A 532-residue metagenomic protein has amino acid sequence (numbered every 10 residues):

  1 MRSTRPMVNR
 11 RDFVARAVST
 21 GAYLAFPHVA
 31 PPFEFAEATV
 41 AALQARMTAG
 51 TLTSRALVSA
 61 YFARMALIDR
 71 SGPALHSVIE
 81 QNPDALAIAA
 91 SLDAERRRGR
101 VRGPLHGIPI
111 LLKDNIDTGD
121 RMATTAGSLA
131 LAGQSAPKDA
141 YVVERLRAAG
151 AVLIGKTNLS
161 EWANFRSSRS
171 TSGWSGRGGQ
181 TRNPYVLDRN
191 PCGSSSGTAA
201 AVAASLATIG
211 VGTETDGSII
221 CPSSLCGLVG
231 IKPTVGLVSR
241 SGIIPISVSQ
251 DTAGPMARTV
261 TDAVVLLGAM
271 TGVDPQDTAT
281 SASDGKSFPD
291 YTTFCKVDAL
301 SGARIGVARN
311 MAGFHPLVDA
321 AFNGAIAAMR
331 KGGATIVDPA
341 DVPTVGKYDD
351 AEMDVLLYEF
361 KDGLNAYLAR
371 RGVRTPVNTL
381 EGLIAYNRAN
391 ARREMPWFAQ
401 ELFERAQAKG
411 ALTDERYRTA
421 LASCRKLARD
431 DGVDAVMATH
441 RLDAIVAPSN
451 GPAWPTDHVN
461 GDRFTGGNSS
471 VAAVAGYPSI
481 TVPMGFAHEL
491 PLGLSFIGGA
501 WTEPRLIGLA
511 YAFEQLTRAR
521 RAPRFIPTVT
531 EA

Functional and structural regions predicted by a protein language model:
R2-G21: N-terminal secretory signal peptides and thylakoid transit peptides that target proteins across membranes
Y23-F26, P31-D216, T234, R258 (+6 more regions): Gly/Ser-rich catalytic/binding loops embedded in alpha/beta enzyme cores
G107-A126, T293-A308, L357-R429, D434 (+1 more regions): Short helix-loop capping/hinge segments that flank enzyme active sites or metal/cofactor-binding pockets
T125-S128, R182-V186, S194, I244-T252 (+2 more regions): Flexible glycine/proline-enriched surface loops and loop-helix/loop-strand junctions
A126, A132, H315-P316, W454-D462: Glycine/threonine-rich flexible loop motifs
A148, V152, A203-R309, N323-G332 (+3 more regions): Structural helix-boundary/capping segments
H440, P452-S470: Short, surface-exposed loop/helix-turn segments at secondary-structure junctions that function as lids/hinges flanking
